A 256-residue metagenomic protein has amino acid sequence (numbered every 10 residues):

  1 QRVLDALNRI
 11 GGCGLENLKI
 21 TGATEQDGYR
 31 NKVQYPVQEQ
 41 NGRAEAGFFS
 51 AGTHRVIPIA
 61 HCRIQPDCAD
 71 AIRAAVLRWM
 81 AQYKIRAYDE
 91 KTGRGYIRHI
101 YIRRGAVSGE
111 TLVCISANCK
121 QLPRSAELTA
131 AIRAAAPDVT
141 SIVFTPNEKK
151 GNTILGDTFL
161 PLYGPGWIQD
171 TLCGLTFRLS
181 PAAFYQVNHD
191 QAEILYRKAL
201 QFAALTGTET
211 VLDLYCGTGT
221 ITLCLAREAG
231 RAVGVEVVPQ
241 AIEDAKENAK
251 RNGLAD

Functional and structural regions predicted by a protein language model:
Q1-L160, Q201-T208: SAM-dependent transferase fold signal centered on methyltransferase-like domains, encompassing both Class I
R124-D256: Rossmann-like S-adenosyl-L-methionine
